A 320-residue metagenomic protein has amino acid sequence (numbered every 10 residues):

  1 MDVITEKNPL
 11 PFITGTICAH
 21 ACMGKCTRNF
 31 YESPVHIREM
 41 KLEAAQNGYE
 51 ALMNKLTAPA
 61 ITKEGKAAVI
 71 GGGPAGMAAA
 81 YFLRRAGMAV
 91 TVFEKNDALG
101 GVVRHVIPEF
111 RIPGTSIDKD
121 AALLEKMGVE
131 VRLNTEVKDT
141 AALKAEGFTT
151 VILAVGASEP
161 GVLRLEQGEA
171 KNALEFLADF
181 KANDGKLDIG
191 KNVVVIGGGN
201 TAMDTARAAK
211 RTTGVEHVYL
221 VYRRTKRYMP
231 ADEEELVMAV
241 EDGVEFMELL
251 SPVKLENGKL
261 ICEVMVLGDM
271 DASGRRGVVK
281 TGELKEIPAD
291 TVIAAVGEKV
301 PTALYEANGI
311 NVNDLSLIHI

Functional and structural regions predicted by a protein language model:
M1-T16, Y31-I61, F180-K181: Ferredoxin-type iron-sulfur electron-transfer modules in oxidoreductases and energy-metabolism complexes
P9, G73-A75, A98, G199-T201 (+1 more regions): Residue-level detector of alpha-helix initiation sites
E64-G72, K191-I196: Beta1/beta-strand and adjacent pyrophosphate-binding region of the FAD-binding site in flavoprotein oxidoreductases
K66, A89-T91, N192, E216-Y219: Residues at the starts of beta-strands that form the adenosine-phosphate
A67-A89, M203-R207: N-terminal Rossmann-like FAD-binding beta1-loop-alpha1 element of flavoenzymes
M88-G101, V221-T225: Glycine-rich FAD pyrophosphate-binding loop
G114-G161, N172-I189, R211-D314: A Rossmann-like FAD-binding core segment of flavoenzymes
I318-I320: Conserved small/polar residues in nucleotide/adenosyl-binding loops
